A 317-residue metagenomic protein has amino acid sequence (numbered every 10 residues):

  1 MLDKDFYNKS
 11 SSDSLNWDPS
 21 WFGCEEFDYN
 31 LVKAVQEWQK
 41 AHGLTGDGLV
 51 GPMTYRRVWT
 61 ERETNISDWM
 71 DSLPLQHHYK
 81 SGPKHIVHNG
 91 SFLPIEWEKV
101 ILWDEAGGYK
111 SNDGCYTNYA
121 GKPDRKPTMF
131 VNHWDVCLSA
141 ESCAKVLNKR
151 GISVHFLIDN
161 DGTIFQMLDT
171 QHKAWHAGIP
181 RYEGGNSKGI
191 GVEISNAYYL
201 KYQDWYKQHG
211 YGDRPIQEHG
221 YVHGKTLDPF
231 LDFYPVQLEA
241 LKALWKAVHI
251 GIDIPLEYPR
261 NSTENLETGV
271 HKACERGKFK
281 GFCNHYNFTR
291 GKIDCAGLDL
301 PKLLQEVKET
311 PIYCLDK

Functional and structural regions predicted by a protein language model:
M1-W97, C274-K280, N284-Y286, R290-K317: Cell-envelope/ECM-targeting effectors and their regulatory/trafficking segments
N8, N16, N30, N65 (+11 more regions): Detector for Asparagine
L15-F22, W205-D228, P259-R276: Surface-exposed intrinsically disordered loops and tails
Y29-L31, Q36, S111-N112, C137-S139 (+3 more regions): Mixed-charge, polar/low-complexity N-terminal
G46, K80, H88, N112 (+8 more regions): Intrinsically disordered, low-complexity segments enriched in small/polar residues
G46-V50, G251-V270: Surface-exposed patches in mature extracellular/periplasmic domains of secreted proteins
E96-I254: Active-site-adjacent loop/helix surface patches within enzyme catalytic domains that shape the substrate-binding cleft
